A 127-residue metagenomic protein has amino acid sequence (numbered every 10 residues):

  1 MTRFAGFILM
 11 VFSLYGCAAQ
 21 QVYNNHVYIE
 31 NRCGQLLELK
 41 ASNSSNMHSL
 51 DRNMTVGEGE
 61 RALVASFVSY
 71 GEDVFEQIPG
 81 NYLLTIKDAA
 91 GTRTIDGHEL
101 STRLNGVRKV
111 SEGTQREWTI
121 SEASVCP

Functional and structural regions predicted by a protein language model:
M1-A18: Sec-dependent bacterial lipoprotein signal peptides
C17-P127: Intrinsically disordered, low-complexity segments enriched in small/polar residues
